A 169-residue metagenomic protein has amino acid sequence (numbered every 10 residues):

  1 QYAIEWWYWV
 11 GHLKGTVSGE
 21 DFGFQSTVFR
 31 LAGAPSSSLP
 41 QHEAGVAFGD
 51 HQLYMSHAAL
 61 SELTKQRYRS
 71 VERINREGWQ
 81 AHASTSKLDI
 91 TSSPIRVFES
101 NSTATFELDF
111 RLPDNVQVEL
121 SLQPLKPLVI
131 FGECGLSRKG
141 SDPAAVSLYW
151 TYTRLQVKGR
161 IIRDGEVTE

Functional and structural regions predicted by a protein language model:
Q1-E169: Targeting-peptide/extracellular-domain and disordered-appendage signature
